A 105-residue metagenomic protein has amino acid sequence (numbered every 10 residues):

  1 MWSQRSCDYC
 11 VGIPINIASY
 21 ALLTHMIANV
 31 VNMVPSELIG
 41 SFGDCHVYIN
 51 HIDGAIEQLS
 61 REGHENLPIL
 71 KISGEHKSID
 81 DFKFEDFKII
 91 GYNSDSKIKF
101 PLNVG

Functional and structural regions predicted by a protein language model:
M1-G105: Terminal, non-catalytic protein-protein interaction segments that mediate quaternary/complex assembly
